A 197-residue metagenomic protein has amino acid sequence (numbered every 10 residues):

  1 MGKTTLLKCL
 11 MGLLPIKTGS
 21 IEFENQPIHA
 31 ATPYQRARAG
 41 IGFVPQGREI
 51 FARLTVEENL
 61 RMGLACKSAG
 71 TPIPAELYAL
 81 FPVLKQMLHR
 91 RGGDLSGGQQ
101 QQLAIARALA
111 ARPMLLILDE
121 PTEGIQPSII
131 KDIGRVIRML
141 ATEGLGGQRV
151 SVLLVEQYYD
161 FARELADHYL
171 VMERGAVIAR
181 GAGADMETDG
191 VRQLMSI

Functional and structural regions predicted by a protein language model:
M11: Helix-to-loop junction immediately C-terminal to a conserved catalytic motif
G19-P27, A39, P72-I73, A79: Conserved ABC transporter NBD signature motif
L54, L95, A108-L109: ABC ATPase signature
R91-L95, Q99: Conserved ABC ATPase signature
A110-M114: A short, proline-enriched helix->beta-strand linker immediately N-terminal to the Walker B motif in ABC-type P-loop
L116-E120: Catalytic Walker B motif of ABC-type/P-loop ATPase nucleotide-binding domains
K131-Q148: Helical segment within the ABC ATPase nucleotide-binding domain
